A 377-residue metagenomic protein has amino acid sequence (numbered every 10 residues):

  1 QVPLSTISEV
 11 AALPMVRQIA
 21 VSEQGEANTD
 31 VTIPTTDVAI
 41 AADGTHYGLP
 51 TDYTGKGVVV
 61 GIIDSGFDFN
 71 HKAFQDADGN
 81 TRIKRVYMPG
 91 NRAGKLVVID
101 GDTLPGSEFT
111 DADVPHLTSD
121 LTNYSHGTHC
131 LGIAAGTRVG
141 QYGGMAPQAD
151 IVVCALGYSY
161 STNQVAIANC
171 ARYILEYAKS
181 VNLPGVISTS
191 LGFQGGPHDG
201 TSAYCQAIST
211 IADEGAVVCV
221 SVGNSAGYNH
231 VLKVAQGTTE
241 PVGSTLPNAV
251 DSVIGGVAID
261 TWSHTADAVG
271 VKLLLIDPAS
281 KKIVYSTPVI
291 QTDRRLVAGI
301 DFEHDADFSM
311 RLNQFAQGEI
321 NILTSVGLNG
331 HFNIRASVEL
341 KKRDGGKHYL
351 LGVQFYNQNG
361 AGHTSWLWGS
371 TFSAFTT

Functional and structural regions predicted by a protein language model:
Q1-K56, H71-G79, L328-I334, K341-G352 (+2 more regions): Autoinhibitory propeptides
Q1-L4, E9, L13, G143-M145 (+2 more regions): Mobile, glycine-rich extracellular loop/lid and propeptide segments that shape or gate substrate/ligand access
L4-I7, L13, G127, L131 (+2 more regions): Extracytoplasmic/secreted envelope proteins and their assembly/folding machinery, especially bacterial periplasmic
S5-I7, Q24-A27, S65-F69, P89-A93 (+4 more regions): Solvent-exposed loop/turn segments at secondary-structure junctions within structured extracellular/periplasmic domains
A12, T29-I33, N70-D78, Y142-M145 (+3 more regions): Short, solvent-exposed loop/turn and secondary-structure capping segments
H46-A166, N182-G185, G215-V217, H264-V269: Subtilisin-like serine protease catalytic core
T137, G157-T238, V253-K272, I276-I283 (+1 more regions): Substrate-binding/access-modulating region of protease and related hydrolase catalytic domains
